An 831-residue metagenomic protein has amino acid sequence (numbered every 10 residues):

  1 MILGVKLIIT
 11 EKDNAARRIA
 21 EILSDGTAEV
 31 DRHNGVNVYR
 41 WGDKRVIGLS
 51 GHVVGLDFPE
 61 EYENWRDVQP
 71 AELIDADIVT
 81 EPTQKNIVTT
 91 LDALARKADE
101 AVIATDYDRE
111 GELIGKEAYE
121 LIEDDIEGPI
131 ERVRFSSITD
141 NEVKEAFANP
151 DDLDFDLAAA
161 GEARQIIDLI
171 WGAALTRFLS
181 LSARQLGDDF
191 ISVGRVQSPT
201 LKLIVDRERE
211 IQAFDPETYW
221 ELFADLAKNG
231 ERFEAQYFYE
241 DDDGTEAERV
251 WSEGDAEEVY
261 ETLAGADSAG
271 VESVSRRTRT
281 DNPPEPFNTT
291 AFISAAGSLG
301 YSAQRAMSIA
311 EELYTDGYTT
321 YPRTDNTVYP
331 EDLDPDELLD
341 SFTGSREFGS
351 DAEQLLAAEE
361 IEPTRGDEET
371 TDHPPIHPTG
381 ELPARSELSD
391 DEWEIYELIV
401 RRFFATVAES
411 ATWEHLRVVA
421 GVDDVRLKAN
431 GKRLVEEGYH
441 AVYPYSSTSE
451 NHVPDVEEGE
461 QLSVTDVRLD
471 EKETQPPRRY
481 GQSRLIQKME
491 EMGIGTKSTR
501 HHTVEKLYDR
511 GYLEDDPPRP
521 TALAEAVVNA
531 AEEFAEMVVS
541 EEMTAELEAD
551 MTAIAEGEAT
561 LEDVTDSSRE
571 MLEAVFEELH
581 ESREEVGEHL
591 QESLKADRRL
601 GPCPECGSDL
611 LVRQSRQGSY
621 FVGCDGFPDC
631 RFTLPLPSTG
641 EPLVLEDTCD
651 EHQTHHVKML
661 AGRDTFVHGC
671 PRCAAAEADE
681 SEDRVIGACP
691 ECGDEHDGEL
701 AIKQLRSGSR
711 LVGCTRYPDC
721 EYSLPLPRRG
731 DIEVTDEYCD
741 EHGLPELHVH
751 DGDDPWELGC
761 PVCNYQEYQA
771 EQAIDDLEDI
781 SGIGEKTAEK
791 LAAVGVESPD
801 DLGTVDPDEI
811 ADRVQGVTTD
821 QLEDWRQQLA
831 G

Functional and structural regions predicted by a protein language model:
I2-G161: Intrinsically disordered, low-complexity regulatory segments
G4-L7, D325-D775, K786, E797 (+2 more regions): Basic, low-complexity terminal or inter-domain segments flanking catalytic cores
A15-I22, T90, L113-L121, E142-A146 (+6 more regions): Alpha-helical scaffold elements adjacent to nucleotide-binding pockets in ATP/GTP-utilizing enzyme cores
E21, A28, D43-T83, I191 (+5 more regions): Long, highly charged, low-complexity internal segments
K97, I138-L226, R276-R277: C-terminal or mid-to-C-terminal helical accessory/interaction module adjacent to the motor/catalytic core
R164-T176, L226-K228, T278-T289, Q304 (+5 more regions): Core structural elements
L777-I780, L791, S798-D806, I810-A811: A short amphipathic alpha-helix within small helical-bundle interaction modules
